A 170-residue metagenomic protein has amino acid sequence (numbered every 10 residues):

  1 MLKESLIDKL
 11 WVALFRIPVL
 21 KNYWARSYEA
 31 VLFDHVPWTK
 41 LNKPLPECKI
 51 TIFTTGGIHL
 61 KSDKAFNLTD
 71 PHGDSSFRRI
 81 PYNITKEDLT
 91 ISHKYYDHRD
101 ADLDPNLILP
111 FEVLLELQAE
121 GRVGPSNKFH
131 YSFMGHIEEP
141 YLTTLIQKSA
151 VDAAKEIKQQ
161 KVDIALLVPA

Functional and structural regions predicted by a protein language model:
M1-A170: Metallocofactor- and cofactor-centric catalytic cores in central/energy metabolism, strongly enriched
